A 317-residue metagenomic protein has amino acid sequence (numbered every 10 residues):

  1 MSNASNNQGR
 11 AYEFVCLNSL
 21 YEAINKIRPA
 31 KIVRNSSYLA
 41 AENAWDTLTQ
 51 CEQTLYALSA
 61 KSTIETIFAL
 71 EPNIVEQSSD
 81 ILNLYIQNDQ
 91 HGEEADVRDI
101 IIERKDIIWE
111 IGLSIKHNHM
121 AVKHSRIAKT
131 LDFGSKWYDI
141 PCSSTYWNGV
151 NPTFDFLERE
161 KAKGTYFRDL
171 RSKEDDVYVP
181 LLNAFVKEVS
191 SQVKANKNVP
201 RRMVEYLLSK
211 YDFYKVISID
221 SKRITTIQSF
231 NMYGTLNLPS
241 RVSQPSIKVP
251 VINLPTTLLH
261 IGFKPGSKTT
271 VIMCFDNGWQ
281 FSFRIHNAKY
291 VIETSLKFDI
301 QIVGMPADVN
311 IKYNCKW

Functional and structural regions predicted by a protein language model:
M1-V97, E103-W317: Short, positively charged
